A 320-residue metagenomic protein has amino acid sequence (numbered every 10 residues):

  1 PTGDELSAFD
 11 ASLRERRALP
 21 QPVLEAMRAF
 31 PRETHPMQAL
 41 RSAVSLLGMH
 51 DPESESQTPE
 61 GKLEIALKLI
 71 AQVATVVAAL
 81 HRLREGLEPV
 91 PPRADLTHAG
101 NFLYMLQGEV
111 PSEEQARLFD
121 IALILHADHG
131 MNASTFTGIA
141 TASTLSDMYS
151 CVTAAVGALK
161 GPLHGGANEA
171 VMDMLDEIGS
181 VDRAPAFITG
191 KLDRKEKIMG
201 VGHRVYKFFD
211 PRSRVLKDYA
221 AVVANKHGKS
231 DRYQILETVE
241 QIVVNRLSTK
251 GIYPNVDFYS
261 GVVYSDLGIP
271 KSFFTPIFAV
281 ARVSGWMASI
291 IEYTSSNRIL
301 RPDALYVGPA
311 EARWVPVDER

Functional and structural regions predicted by a protein language model:
P1-R320: Hydrophobic alpha-helical bundle cores within soluble ligand-binding/oligomerization subdomains
